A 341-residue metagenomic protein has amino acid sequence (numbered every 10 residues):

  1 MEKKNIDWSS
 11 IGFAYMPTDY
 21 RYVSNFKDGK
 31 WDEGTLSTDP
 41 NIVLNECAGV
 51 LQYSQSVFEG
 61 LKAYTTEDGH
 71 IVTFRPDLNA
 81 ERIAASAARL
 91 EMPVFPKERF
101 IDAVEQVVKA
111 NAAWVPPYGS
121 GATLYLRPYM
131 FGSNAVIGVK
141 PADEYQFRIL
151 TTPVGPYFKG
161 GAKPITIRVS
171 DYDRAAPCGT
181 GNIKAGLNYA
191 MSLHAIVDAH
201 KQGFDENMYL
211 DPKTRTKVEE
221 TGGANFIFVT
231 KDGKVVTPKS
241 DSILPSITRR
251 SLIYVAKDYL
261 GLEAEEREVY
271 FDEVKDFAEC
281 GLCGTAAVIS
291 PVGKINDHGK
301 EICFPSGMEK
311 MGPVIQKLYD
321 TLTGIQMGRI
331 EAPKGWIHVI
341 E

Functional and structural regions predicted by a protein language model:
M1-V107, V136-E341: Helix-start/capping segments and mature chain N-termini
K97-R99, V107-G121: Charged, gly/pro-rich active-site loop segments
A110, G132-S133: Intrinsically disordered, low-complexity linker/loop segments enriched in Gly/Pro and charged/polar residues
P117-F131: Extended, Lys/Arg-enriched charged tracts that mediate electrostatic binding to polyanionic substrates
